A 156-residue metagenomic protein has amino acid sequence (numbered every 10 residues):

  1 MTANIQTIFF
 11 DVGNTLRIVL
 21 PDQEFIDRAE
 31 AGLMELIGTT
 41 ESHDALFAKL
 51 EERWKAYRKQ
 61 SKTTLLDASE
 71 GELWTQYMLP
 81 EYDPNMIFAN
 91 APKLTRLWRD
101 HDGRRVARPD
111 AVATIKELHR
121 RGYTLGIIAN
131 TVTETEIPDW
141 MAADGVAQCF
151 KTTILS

Functional and structural regions predicted by a protein language model:
T2-A3, A147: Short helix-terminating capping/connector loops at secondary-structure junctions
A3-R108, R120-R121, E134: N-terminal helical cap/lid subdomain that shapes the substrate entry/recognition surface in HAD-like hydrolases
A111: Aromatic/hydrophobic pocket-lining residues that form the small-molecule binding cavity in soluble enzyme cores
G126-S156: Substrate-recognition "cap/lid" segment bordering the active-site pocket of phosphatases
